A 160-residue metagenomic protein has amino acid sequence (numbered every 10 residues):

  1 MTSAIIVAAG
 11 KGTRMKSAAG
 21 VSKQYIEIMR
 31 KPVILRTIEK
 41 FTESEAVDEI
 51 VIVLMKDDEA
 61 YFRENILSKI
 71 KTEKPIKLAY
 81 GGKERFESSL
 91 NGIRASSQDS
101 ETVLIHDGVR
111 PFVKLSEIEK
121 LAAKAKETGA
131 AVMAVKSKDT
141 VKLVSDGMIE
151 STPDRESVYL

Functional and structural regions predicted by a protein language model:
T2-E59: N-terminal glycine-rich phosphate-binding loop and ensuing alpha1 helix
A4-I6, I52, I105, A130-M133: Structural beta-sheet core signal
I6, I34, G92, H106-D107 (+1 more regions): Residue-level signal for inorganic ion chemistry
Y25, L78, A130-V132: Conserved beta-strand scaffold positions in the cores of enzyme catalytic domains, especially in NTP/NDP-utilizing
L35-S100: Conserved N-terminal catalytic core of the sugar/cofactor nucleotidyltransferase
E59, F86-S89, I105, I118 (+1 more regions): A general structural signal for well-ordered alpha-helical segments in protein cores
D99-V109: Short beta-strand-to-loop acidic/aromatic patch adjacent to the donor-nucleotide binding site
V113-L160: Conserved core of the sugar-phosphate nucleotidyltransferase
